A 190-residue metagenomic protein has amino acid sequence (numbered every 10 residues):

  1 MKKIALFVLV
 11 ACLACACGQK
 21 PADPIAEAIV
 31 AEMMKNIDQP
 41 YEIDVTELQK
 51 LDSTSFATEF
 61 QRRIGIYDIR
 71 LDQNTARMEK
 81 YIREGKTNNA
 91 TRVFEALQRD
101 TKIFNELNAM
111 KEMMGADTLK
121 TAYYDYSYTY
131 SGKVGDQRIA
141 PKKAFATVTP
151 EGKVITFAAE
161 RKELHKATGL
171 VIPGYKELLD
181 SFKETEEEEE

Functional and structural regions predicted by a protein language model:
M1-C15: Sec-dependent bacterial lipoprotein signal peptides
C17-E190: Cystatin/cathelin-like cysteine-protease inhibitor module
